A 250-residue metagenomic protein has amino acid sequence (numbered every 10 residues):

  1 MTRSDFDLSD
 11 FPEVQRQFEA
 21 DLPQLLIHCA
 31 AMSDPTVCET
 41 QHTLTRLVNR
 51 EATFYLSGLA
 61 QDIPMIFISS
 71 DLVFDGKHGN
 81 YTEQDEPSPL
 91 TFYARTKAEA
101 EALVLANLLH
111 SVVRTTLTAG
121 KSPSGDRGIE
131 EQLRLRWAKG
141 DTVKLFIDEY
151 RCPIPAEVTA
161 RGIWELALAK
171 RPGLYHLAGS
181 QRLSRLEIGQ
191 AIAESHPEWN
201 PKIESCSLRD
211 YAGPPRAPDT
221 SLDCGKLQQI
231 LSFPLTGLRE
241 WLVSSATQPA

Functional and structural regions predicted by a protein language model:
M1-S9: A short beta-strand-loop structural module common to alpha/beta enzyme folds
L8-V48: NAD(P)H-binding glycine-rich loop region in Rossmannoid oxidoreductase-like domains and their noncatalytic homologs
T40, L47, E51-A52, V73-V113 (+1 more regions): Catalytic helix-loop patch of NAD(P)-dependent Rossmann-fold dehydrogenases
T40-I66: NAD(P)-cofactor binding segment of oxidoreductase domains
A102-R151, E157-V158: NAD(P)-dependent short-chain dehydrogenase/reductase
L145-Y150, Y175-L183, I230: Glycine-rich Rossmann NAD(P)(H)-binding loop
G162, A169-A212: Mid/C-terminal beta-alpha module of Rossmann-like enzyme folds, strongest in SDR-family dehydrogenases/epimerases
S184-Q190, S205-A250: Conserved C-terminal active-site "lid" loop/helix of NAD(P)H-dependent oxidoreductases that clamps the redox cofactor
